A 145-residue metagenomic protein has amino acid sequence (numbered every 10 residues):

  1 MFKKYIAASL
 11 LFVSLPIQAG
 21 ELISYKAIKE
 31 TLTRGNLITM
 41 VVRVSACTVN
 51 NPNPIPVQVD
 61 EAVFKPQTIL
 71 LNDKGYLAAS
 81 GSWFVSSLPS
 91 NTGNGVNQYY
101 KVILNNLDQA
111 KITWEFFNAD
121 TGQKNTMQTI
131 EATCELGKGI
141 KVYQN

Functional and structural regions predicted by a protein language model:
F2-A8: Sec-dependent signal peptide recognition, specifically the positively charged N-region followed immediately by
S9-L11, V44, E131: Mature extracytoplasmic/luminal segments of secretory-pathway proteins
L10, E30-L32, Y100-L104: Short, Φ-rich (hydrophobic/aromatic) sequence segments
S14-P16: N-terminal signal peptide c-region/cleavage motif recognized by signal peptidases
G20-S86, K124, Y143: N-terminal secretory signal peptides
L77-N145: Acidic, glycine-rich flexible loop segments
